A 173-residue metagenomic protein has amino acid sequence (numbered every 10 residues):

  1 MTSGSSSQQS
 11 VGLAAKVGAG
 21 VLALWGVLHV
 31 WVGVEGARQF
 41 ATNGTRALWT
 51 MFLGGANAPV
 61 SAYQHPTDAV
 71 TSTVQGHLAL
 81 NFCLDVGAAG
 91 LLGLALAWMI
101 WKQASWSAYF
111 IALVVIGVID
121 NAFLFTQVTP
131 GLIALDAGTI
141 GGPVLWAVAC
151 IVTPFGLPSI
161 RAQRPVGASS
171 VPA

Functional and structural regions predicted by a protein language model:
T2-A173: Topology signature of small-to-medium multi-pass alpha-helical membrane proteins
